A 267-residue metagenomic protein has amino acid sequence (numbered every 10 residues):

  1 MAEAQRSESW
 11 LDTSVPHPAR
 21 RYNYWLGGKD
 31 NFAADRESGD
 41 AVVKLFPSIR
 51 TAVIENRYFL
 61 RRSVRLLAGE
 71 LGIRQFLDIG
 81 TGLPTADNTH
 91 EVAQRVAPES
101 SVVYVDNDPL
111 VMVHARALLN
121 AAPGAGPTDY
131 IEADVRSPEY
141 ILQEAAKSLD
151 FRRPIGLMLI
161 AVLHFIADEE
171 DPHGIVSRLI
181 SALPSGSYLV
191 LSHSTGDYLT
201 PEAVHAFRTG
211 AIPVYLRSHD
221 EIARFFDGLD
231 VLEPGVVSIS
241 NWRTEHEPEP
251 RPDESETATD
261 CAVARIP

Functional and structural regions predicted by a protein language model:
M1-A133, P138-E139, Q143-S148, A258-T259: Rossmann-like AdoMet
V135-R136, A145-H173, L179: A short SAM/SAH-binding and catalytic strip from SAM-dependent methyltransferases
I155-L159, A182-H193: Conserved beta-strand signature within the Rossmann-like core of class I S-adenosyl-L-methionine
V162-F165, S194-Y198: Short "lid" loop at the C-terminus of a central beta-strand within the Rossmann-like core of SAM-dependent
R178-I180, F226: Class I S-adenosylmethionine-dependent transferase superfamily signal
G196-A211: Short, glycine-/aromatic-enriched active-site segment of Class I SAM-dependent methyltransferases
P213-I239: Short alpha-helix
S240-P267: Core SAM-dependent methyltransferase catalytic element
